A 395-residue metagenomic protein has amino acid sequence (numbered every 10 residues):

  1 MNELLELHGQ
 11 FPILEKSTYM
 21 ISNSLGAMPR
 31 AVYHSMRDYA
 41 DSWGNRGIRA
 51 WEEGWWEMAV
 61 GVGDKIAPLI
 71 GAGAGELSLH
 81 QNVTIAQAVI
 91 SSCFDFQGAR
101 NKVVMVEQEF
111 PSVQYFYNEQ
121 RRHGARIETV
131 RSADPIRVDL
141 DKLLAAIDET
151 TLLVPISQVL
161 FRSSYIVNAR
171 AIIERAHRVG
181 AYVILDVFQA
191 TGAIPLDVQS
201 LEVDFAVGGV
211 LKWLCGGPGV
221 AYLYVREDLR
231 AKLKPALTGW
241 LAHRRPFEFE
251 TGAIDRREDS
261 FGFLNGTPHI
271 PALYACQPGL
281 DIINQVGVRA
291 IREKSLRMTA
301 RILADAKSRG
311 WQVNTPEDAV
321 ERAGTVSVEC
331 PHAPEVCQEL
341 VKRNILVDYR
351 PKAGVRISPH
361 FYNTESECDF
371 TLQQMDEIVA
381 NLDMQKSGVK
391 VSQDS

Functional and structural regions predicted by a protein language model:
M1-S395: Pyridoxal 5′-phosphate
